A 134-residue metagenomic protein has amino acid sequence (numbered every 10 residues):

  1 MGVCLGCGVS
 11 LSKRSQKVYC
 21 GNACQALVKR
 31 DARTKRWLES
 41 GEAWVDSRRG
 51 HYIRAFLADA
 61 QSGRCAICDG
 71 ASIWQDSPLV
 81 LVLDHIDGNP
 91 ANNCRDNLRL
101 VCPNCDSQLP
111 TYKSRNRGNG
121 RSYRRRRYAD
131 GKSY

Functional and structural regions predicted by a protein language model:
M1, S10-R14, H51-S62, A91-D96: Short, flexible, mixed-charge glycine/proline-rich loop motifs that serve as phosphate/nucleic-acid-contacting
V3, Y19, A23, R64 (+2 more regions): The −1 position to Zn-ligating cysteines in a subset of zinc-ribbon hairpins
G8, G21-Q25, D69, D87 (+1 more regions): Cys/His-coordinated zinc-binding microdomains
S12, Q25, K29, S72-W74 (+1 more regions): Short functional micro-motifs and their immediate structural scaffolds
S15-L27, N97: Cysteine-rich micro-motifs
R49-L81, C102-N104: Short cysteine-rich loop/turn motifs with clustered Cys
G70-L100, R115, N119-R121: Histidine-centered nuclease catalytic patch
N97, P103-Y134: A detector for short metal-coordination/catalytic motifs
